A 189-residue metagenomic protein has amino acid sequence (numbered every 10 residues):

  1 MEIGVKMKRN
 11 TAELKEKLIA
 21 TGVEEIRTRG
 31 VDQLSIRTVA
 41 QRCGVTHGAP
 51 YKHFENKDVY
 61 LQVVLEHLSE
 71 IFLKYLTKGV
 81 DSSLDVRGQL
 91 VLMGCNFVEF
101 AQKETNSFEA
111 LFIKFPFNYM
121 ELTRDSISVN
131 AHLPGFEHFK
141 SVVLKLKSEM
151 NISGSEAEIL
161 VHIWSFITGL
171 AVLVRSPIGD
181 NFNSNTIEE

Functional and structural regions predicted by a protein language model:
M1-E13, E24: N-terminal intrinsically disordered/low-complexity leader segments
L14-V23, V39, V64-L68, F72 (+2 more regions): Generic hydrophobic, amphipathic alpha-helix propensity
K15, L65, S69, L90 (+4 more regions): Amphipathic, non-transmembrane alpha-helical scaffold segments
K17, T21, E25-V59, V63: Helix-turn-helix
V63, T77-N106, E156-I163: Hydrophobic alpha-helical connector segments
T77, E121-E149, A157-V161, E188-E189: Amphipathic alpha-helical packing segments from all-alpha helical-bundle domains
V98, H138-K140, S153-S176, I187-E189: Hydrophobic alpha-helical segments that form the core of small-molecule binding pockets and/or dimer interfaces
K103-T123, S141, V172-D180: Amphipathic alpha-helical segments used for helix-helix packing
